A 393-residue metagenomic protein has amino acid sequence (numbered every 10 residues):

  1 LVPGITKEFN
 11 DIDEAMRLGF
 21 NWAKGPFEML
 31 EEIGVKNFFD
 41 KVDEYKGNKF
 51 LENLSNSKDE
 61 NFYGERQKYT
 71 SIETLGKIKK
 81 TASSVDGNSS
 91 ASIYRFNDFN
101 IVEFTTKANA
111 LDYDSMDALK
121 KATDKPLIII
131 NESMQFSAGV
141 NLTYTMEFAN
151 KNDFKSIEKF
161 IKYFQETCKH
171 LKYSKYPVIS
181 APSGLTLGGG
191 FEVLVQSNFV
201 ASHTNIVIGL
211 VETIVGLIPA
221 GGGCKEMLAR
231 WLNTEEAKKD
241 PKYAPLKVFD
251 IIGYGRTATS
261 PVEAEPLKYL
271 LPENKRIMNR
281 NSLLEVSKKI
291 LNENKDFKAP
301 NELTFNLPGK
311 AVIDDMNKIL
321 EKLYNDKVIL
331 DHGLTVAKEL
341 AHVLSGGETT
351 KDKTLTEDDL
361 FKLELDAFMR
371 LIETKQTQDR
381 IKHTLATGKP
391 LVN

Functional and structural regions predicted by a protein language model:
L1-K41: Helical "substrate-binding/catalytic lid" subdomain of Rossmann-like NAD(P)-dependent dehydrogenases/reductases
A15-G19, L267, T387: Short acidic/histidine-centered micro-motifs embedded in hydrophobic/aromatic stretches that mark compact functional
A23-K24, N109-L111, Q135-G139, T186-G190 (+4 more regions): Flexible loop/turn segments at secondary-structure boundaries
E28-E32, F39, L54, N61-G64 (+5 more regions): Glycine/serine-rich phosphate-binding loop and adjoining beta1-alpha1 elements at the start of nucleotide-handling
E32-I130, L232-R256, S260, P266 (+2 more regions): Intrinsically disordered, low-complexity segments enriched in small/flexible residues
N97-E103, Y113-K155, K162-A181, H203-V207: A structural preference for short, pocket-lining loop segments at secondary-structure junctions
I157, Q165, K169-L303: Conserved catalytic cores of soluble enzyme domains, especially glycine-rich substrate-binding beta-alpha loops
